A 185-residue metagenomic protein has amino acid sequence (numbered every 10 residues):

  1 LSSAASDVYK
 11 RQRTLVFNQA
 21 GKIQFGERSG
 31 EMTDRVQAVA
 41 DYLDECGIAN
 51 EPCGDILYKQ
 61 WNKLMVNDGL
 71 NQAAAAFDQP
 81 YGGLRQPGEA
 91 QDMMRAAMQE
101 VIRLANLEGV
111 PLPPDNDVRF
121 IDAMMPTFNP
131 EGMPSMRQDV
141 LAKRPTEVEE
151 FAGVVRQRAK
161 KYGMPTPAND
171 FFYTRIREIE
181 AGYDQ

Functional and structural regions predicted by a protein language model:
L1-A5, Y9: Single conserved hydrophobic/aromatic residue that forms the stacking wall/gate of nucleotide- or nucleobase-binding
A4, N62-L64, P167: Short, surface-exposed loop and linker segments with low hydrophobicity and enrichment for Pro/Ser/Thr
S6, L57, V155: Residue-level detector of flexible, active-site-proximal loop/helix-junction positions within diverse enzyme catalytic
R13-D68, Q72-D115: Internal alpha-helical scaffold of NAD(P)-dependent oxidoreductase catalytic cores
E45, M93-Q185: NAD(P)-dependent Rossmann-like dehydrogenase/reductase catalytic/cofactor-binding core
